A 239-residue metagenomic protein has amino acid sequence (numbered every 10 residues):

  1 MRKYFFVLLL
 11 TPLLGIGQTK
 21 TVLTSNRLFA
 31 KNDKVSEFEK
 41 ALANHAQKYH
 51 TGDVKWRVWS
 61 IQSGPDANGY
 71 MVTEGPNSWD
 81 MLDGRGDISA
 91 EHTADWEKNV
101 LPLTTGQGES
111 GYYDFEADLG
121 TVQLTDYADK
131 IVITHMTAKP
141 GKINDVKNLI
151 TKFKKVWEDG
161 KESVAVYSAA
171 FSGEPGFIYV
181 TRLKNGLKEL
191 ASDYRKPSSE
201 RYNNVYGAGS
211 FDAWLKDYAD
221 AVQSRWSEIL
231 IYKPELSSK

Functional and structural regions predicted by a protein language model:
M1-T21: Bacterial Sec-dependent N-terminal signal peptides
G17-K239: Short S/T/G/P-rich N-terminal loop/turn motif that feeds into the first structured element of a domain
